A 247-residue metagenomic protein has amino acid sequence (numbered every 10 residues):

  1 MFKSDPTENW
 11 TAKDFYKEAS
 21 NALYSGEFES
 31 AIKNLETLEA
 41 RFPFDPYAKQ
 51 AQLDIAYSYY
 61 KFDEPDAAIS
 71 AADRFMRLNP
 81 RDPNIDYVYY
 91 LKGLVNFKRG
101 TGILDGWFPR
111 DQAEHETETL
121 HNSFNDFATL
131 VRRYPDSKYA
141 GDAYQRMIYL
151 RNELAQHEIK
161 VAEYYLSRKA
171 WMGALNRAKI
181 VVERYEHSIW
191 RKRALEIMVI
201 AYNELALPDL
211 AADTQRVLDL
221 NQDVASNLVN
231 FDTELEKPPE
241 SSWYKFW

Functional and structural regions predicted by a protein language model:
M1-W247: Acidic, polar-rich low-complexity tracts and alpha-helical solenoid repeat scaffolds
